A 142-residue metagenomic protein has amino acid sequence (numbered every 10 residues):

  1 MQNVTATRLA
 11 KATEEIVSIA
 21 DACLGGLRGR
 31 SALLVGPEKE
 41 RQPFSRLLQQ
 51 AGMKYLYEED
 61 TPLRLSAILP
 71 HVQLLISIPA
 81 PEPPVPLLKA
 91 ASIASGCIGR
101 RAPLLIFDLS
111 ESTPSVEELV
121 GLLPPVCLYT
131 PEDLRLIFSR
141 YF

Functional and structural regions predicted by a protein language model:
M1-R28: Glycine/serine-rich phosphate-binding loop and adjoining beta1-alpha1 elements at the start of nucleotide-handling
E14, A94-F142: Adenosine-phosphate binding glycine-rich loop
E15-I16, Y57-T61, P86-L88: Short gly/ser/thr-rich secondary-structure transition/capping motifs
G26-S31, P103: Phosphate-coordination loops involved in phosphoryl transfer and adenosine-cofactor binding
L33-S66: NAD(P)-binding Rossmann-fold cofactor-contacting core
F44-S45, A67-P70, S115-L123: Short loop/helix-cap segments at secondary-structure boundaries that form the rim of catalytic
A67-F107, E111: Rossmann-like NAD(P)-binding element
